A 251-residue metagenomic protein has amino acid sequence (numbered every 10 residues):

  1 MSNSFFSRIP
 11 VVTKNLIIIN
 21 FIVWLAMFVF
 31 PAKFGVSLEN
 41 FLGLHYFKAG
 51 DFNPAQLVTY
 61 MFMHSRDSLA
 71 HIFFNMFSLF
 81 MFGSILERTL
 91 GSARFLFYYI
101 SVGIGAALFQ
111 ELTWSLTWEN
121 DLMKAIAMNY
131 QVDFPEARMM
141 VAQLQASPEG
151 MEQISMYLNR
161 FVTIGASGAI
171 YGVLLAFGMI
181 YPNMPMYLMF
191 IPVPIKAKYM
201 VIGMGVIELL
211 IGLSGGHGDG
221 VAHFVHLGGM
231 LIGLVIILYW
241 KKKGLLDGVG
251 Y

Functional and structural regions predicted by a protein language model:
M1-Y251: A detector for small-residue-rich transmembrane helices and their helix-helix packing motifs
